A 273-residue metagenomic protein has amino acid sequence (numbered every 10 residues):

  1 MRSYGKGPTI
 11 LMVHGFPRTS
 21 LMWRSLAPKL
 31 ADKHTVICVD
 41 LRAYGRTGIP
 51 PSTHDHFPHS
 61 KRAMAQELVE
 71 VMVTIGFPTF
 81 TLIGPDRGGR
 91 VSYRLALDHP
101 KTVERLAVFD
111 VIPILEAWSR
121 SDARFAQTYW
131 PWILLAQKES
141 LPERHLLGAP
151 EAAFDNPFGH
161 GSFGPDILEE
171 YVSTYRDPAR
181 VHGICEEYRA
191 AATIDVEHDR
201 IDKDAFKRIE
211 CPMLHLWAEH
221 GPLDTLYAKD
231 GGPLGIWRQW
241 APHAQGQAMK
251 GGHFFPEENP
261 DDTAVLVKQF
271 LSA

Functional and structural regions predicted by a protein language model:
M1-P8: Short beta-strand-to-loop junctions in surface cap/lid or active-site-entrance loops
P8-H14: Short beta-strand element of the alpha/beta-hydrolase
T9, M22, I37, Y44-I83 (+3 more regions): Flexible "cap/lid" subdomain of the alpha/beta-hydrolase fold that forms the substrate-access gate
F16-S25: The serine-hydrolase catalytic nucleophile loop
S25-H34: A short, Lys/Arg-enriched amphipathic alpha-helix followed by its capping loop at the start of a domain
S25-L26, I236, D262: A short acidic, amphipathic alpha-helical/loop segment
G251-P260, A264: Catalytic histidine-centered segment of alpha/beta-hydrolase-like enzymes
